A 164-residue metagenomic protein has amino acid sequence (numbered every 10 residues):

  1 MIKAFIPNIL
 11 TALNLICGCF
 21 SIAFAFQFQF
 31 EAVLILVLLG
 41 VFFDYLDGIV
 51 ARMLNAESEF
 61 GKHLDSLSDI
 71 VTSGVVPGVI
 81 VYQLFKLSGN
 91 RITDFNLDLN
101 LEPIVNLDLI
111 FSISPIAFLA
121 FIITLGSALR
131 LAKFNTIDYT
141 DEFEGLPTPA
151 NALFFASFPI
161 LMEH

Functional and structural regions predicted by a protein language model:
M1-T11, Q27, E31, K62 (+2 more regions): Membrane-water interface of alpha-helical transmembrane segments
M1-Y45: Topogenic membrane-insertion module of multi-pass membrane proteins
P7-L13, C17, F43-L46, L64 (+3 more regions): Residue-level micro-sites within transmembrane alpha helices that shape and flank functional polar/acidic positions
L10, N14, L36, E57 (+3 more regions): Short glycine- and Lys/Arg-enriched binding-loop motifs that mark or flank ligand-binding interfaces
F20-A23, I49, G78, L129: Transmembrane alpha-helix boundary and packing residues in multipass membrane permease domains and related
V33, G48, T140-D141: Alpha-helical transmembrane segments and their helix-entry boundary regions
L36-V81, K133: Acidic (Asp/Glu-rich) catalytic motifs at the cytosolic membrane interface
L67-H164: A feature for the membrane-embedded catalytic helix bundles of lipid/isoprenoid biosynthetic enzymes
